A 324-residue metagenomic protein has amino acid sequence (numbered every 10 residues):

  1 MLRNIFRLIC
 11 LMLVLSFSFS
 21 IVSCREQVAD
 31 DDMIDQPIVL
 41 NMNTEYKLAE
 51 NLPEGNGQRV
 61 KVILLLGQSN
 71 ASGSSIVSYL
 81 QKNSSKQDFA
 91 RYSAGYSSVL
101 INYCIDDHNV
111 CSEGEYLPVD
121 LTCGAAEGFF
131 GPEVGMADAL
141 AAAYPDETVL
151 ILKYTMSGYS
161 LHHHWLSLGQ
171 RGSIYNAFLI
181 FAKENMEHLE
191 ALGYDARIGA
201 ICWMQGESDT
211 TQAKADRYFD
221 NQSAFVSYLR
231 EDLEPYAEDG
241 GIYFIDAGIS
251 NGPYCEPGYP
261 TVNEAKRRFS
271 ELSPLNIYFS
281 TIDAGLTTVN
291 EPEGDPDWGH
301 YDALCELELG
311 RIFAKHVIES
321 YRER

Functional and structural regions predicted by a protein language model:
M1-C10: Bacterial N-terminal signal peptides that target proteins for export
I5, S18, D30-D32: Intrinsic low-complexity, intrinsically disordered segments enriched in polar/basic residues
S20-S23: C-terminal motif of bacterial Sec signal peptides marking the signal peptidase cleavage site
R25-Q27: Bacterial signal peptide processing site
D30-R324: Cell-envelope and extracellular/periplasmic
